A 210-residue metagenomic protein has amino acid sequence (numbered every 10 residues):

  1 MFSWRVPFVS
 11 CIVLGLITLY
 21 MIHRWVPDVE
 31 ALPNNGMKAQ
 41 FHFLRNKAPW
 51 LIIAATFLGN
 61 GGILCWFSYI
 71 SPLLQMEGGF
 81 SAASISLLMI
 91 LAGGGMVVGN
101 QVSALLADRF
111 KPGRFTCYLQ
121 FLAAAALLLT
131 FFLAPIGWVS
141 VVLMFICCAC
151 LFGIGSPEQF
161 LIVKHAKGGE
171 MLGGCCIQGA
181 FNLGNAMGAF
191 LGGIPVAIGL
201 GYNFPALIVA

Functional and structural regions predicted by a protein language model:
F2-I12, I194-A210: A membrane-interface helix-boundary motif in multi-pass transporters
P7-L32: C-terminal membrane-cytosol helix-exit motif in multi-pass small-molecule transporters
H23-A55: Juxtamembrane intracellular "pre-TM" segments in multi-pass secondary transporters
A48-I90, G94-N100: Extracytoplasmic gate region of multi-pass secondary transporters
F80-M89, I136, S140, E170-G174: Juxtamembrane helix-start elements in MFS-like secondary transporters
V98-P112, V196-A197: Helix-to-loop junctions at the C-terminal end of transmembrane segments in multipass secondary transporters
K111-L161: C-terminal transmembrane helical hairpin of 12-TM major facilitator-type secondary transporters
L161-M171: Paired intracellular helix-loop junctions of major facilitator superfamily
